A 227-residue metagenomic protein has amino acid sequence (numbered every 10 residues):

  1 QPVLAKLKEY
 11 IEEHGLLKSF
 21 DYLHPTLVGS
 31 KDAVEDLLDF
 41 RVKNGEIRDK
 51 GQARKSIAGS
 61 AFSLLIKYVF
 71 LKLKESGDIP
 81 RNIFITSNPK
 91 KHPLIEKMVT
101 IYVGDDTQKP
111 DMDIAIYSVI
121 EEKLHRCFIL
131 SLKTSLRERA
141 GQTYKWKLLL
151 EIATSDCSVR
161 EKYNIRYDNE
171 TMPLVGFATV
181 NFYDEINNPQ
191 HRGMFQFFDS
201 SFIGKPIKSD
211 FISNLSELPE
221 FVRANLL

Functional and structural regions predicted by a protein language model:
Q1-R81: Interdomain/boundary linker segments immediately adjacent to catalytic/signaling cores
L71, D78-P89, L215-L227: Intrinsically disordered, low-complexity Ser/Thr/Pro/Gly-rich regulatory segments
K74-D106: A short acidic/basic microdomain associated with nuclease active sites
E75-R81, I152-C157, T171, F195-G204: Structural alpha-beta junctions
D106-Q108, E122-G193: Catalytic cores of nucleic-acid endonucleases
K109-S118: Short acidic loop-to-beta-strand element that houses the catalytic metal-binding Asp/Glu of nuclease active sites
D113, C127, D199: Conserved acidic residues
E170-L227: Charged, structured surface patches that assemble and position nucleic-acid processing machinery
